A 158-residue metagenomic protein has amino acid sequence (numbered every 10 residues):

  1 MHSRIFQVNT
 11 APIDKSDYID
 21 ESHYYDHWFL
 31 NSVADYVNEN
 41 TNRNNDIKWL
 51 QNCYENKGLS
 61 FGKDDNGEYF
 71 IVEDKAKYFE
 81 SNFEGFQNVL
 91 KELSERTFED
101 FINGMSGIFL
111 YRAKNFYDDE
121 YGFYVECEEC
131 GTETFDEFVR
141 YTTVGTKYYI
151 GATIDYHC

Functional and structural regions predicted by a protein language model:
M1, D118-C158: Acidic, proline/glycine-rich low-complexity IDRs
M1-Y36, K147-C158: Short, extreme N-terminal segment that most often corresponds to the first beta-strand
Q7-T10, K63, E73-D74, V125-E129 (+1 more regions): Surface-exposed beta-strand edges and flanking loops
Y24-E126: Low-complexity, serine/threonine/proline-enriched polar segments
